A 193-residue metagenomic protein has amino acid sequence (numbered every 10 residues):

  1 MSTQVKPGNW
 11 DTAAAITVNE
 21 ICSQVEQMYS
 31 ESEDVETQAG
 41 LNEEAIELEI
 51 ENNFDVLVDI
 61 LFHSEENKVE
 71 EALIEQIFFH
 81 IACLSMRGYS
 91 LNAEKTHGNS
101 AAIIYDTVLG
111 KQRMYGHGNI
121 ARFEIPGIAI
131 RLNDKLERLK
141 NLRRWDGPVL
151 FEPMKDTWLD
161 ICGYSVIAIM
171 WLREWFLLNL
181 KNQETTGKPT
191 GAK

Functional and structural regions predicted by a protein language model:
S2-K193: Intrinsically disordered, low-complexity regulatory regions that flank transcription factor DNA-binding cores
